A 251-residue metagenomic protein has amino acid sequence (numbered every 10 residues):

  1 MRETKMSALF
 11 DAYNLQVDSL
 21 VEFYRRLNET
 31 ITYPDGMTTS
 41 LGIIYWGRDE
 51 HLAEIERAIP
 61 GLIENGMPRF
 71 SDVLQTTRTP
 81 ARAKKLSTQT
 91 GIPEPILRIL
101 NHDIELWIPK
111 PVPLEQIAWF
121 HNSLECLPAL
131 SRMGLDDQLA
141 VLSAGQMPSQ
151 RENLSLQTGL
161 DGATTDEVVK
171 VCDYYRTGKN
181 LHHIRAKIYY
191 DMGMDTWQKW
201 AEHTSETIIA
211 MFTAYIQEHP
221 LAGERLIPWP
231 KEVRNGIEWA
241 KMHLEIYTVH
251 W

Functional and structural regions predicted by a protein language model:
M1-T76, P80-W251: C-terminal extensions
